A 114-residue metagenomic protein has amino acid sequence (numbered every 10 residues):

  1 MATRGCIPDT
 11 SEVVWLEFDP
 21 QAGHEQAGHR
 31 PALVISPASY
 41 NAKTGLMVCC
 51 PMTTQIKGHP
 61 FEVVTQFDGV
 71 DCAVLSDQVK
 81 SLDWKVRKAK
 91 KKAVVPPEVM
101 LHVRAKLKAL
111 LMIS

Functional and structural regions predicted by a protein language model:
M1-S114: Conserved functional hotspots at enzyme active or ligand-binding sites that engage polyanionic ligands
